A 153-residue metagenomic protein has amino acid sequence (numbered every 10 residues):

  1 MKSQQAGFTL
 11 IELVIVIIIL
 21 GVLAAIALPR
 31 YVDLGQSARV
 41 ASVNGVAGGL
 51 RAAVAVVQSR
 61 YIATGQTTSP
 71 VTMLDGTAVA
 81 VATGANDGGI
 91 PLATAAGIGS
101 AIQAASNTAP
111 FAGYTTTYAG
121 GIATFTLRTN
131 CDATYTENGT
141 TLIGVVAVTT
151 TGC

Functional and structural regions predicted by a protein language model:
M1, G7, G49, V57-Q58 (+1 more regions): Alpha-helix boundary/capping detector
M1-G35: N-terminal single-pass transmembrane signal-anchor helix
Q5, E12, Q36-A38, Q66 (+2 more regions): Solvent-exposed, flexible loop/coil residues
A6, L20, A47, T64 (+1 more regions): Short glycine-rich loop/turn motifs that provide flexible caps or phosphate-binding loops at active sites
L20-V22, V40-A41, T124-T126: Alpha-helical interaction segments
Q36-T64: Membrane-proximal N-terminal amphipathic helix
S59-C153: Periplasmic/extracellular, small/polar-rich flexible segments of pilin-like filament-forming proteins
